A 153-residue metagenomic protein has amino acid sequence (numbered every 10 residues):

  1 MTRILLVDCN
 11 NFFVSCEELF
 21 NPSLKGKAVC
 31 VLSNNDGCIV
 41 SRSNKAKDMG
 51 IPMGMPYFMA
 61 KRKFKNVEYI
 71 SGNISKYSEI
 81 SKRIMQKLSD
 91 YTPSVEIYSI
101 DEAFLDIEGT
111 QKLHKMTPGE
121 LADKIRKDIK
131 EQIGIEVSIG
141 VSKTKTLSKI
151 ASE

Functional and structural regions predicted by a protein language model:
M1-E153: Gly/Gly-Pro- and Ser/Thr-rich, intrinsically disordered tail segments characteristic of DNA damage-repair and tolerance
